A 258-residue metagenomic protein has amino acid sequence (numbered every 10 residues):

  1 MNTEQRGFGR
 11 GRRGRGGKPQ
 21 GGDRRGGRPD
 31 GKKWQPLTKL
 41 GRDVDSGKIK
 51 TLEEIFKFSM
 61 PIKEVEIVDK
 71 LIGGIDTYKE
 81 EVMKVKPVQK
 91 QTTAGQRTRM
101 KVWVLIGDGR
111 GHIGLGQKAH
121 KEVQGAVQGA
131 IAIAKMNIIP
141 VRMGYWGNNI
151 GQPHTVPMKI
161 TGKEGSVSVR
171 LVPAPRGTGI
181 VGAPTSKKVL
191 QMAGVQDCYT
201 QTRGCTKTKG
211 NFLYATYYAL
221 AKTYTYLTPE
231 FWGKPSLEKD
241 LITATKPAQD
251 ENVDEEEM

Functional and structural regions predicted by a protein language model:
M1-M258: Ribosome-associated RNA-binding proteins
